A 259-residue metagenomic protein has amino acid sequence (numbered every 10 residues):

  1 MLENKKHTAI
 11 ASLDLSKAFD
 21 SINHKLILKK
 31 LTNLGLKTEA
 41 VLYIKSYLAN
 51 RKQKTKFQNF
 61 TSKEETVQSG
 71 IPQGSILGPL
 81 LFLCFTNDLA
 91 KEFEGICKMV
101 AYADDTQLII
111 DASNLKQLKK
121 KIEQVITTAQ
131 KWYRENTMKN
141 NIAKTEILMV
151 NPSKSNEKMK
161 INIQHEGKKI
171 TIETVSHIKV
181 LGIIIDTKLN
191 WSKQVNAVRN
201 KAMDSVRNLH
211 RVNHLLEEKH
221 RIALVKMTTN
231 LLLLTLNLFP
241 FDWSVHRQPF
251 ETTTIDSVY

Functional and structural regions predicted by a protein language model:
M1, D14, L31, I44 (+12 more regions): Mobile genetic element proteins and their domesticated derivatives, centered on retroelements and DNA transposons
M1-P72, I110: Conserved pre-catalytic core of RNA-dependent polymerases
E3, P79-I109: Active-site palm subdomain of RNA-directed nucleic acid polymerases
A11-S12, T55-L81, I109-L115, I163 (+3 more regions): Short, conserved non-catalytic motifs in the polymerase core
A18-L34, Q107-K131, P152, N190-W191: Catalytic palm subdomain of template-directed nucleic-acid polymerases, centered on the conserved carboxylate motif
T61, Q124, K139-S176: Short, conserved micro-motifs composed of acidic
K169-F239: Basic, alpha-helical interaction scaffolds
I170-E173, N237-Y259: Short linear motifs embedded in intrinsically disordered, charge-biased segments
